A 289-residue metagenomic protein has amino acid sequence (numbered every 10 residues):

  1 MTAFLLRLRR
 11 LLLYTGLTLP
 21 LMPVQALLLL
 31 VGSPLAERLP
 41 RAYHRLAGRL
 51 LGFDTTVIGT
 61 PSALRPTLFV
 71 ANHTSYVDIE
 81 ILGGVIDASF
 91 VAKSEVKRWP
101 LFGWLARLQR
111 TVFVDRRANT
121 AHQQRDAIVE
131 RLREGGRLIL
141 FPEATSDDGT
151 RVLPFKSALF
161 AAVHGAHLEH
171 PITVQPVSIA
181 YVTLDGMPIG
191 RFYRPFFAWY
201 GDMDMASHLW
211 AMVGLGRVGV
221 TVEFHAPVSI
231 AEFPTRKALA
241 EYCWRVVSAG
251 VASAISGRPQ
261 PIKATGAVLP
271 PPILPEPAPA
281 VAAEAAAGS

Functional and structural regions predicted by a protein language model:
M1-T56, W104-L108, R217: A transmembrane-helix-recognition feature enriched in membrane-embedded lipid enzymes and envelope glyco-/phospholipid
T18-A26, L30, G48-L50, R65-N119 (+1 more regions): Catalytic core of membrane glycerolipid acyltransferases/transacylases, capturing the structured, soluble-facing
G59-A63, A127-R133: Short amphipathic alpha-helix with an adjacent loop that forms part of the alpha/beta core around
P66-L68, R137-F141, T173: Residue-level preference for the first positions of well-ordered beta-strands
F102-G103, G149-A238, Y242, G257-G266: A cross-family acyltransferase "interaction/gating" segment
R110-T120, D148-G149, Y193-F197: Surface-exposed cleft-lining segments at the edges of enzyme active sites
I128-V129, G136-L138, P142-F155: Soluble extracytoplasmic domains of inner/organellar membrane proteins
K237, Y242, S248-S289: Cytosolic-facing loops and C-terminal tails of multi-pass membrane proteins
